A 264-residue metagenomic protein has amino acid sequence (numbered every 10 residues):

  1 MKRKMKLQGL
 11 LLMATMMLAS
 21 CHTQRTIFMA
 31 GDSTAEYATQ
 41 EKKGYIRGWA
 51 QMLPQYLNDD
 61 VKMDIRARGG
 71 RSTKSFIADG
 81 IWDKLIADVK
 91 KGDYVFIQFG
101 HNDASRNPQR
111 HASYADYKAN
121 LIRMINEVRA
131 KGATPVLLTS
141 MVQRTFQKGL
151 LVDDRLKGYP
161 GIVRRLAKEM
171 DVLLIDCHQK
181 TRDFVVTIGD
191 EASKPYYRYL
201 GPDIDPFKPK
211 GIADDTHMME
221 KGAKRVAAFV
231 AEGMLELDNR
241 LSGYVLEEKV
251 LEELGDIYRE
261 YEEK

Functional and structural regions predicted by a protein language model:
M1-L10: Bacterial N-terminal signal peptides that target proteins for export
G9-M17: Bacterial N-terminal signal peptides
S20-C21, I27, Q147, R155: Extended, non-catalytic scaffold segments that flank or surround catalytic motifs
C21-A67, D83-K91: Serine-esterase "nucleophile elbow" of acetyl-processing enzymes
T34, Q51, S72-T73, V95 (+2 more regions): Short, flexible micro-motifs
Y37-I46, A67-D79, S105-A112: Acidic/histidine-rich helix-loop elements that form or flank divalent-metal/phosphate-binding sites at the catalytic
G80-L246, L251, G255, R259-K264: Alpha-helical cap/lid subdomain in secreted, periplasmic, or secretory-pathway luminal O-acyl-processing enzymes
